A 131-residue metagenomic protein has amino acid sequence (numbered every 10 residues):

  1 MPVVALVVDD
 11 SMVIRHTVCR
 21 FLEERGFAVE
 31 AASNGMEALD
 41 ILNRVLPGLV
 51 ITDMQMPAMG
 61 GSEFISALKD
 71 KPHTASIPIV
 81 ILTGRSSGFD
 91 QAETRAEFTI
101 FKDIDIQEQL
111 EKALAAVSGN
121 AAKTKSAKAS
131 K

Functional and structural regions predicted by a protein language model:
V8-D9, A32, V50: Conserved sequence signature across two-component system core domains
M12-E30: Two-component/phosphorelay signaling modules centered on CheY-like receiver
S33-E37, G60-S66: Acidic catalytic/metal-coordinating carboxylates
V45-I51: Active-site beta3 strand of CheY-like receiver
D53, T83: Active-site residues of response regulator receiver
M56: Receiver (REC) domain active-site loop signature in two-component systems and cognate sites in sensor histidine kinases
E63, G84-A116: Alpha4 helix (beta4-alpha4-beta5 surface) of REC/receiver domains from two-component response regulators
A115-K131: The C-terminal output helix
